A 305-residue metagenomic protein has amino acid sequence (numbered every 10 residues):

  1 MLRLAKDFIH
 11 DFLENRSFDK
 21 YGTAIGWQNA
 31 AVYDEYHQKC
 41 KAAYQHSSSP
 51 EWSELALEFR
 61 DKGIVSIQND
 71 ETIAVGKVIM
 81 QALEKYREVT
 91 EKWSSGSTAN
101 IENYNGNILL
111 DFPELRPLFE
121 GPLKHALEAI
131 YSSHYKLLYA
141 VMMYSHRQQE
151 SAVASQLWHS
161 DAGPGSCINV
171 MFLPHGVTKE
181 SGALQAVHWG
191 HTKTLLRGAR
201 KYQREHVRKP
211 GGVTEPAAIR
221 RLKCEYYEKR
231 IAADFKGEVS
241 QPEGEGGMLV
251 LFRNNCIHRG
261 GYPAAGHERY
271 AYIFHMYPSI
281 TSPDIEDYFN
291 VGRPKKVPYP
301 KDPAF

Functional and structural regions predicted by a protein language model:
L2-D7, D11, K41, K92 (+3 more regions): Non-heme Fe(II)/2-oxoglutarate
R3-Q156: Non-heme Fe(II)-dependent double-stranded beta-helix
I73, P164, H258: Glycine-rich nucleotide phosphate-binding loop and flanking beta-alpha elements of Rossmann-like dinucleotide-binding
S133-L137, S160-G163, P174-A183, V187-H191 (+1 more regions): Active-site region of the double-stranded beta-helix
S151-L157, I168-N169, E180-V187, L195-A199 (+1 more regions): A short secondary-structure junction signal
S155-S160, G237-V239: Short, P/G- and charge-enriched loop/turn segments at secondary-structure junctions
G163-K179, E243-G246, L251, H275-S279: Short, conserved beta-strand element in jelly-roll/cupin
E180-C256: Double-stranded beta-helix
